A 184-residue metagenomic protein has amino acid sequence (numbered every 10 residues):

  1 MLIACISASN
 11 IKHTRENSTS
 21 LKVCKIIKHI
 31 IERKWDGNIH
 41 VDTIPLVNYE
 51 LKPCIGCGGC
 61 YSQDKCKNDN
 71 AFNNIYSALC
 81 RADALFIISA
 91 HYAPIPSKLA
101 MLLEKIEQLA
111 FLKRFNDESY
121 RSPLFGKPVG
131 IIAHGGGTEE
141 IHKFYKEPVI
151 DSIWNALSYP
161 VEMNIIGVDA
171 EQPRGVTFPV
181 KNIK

Functional and structural regions predicted by a protein language model:
M1, K34, I141, I153-K184: Glycine-rich phosphate/pyrophosphate-binding loop and the adjoining helix
M1-L112, N116, Q172-P173: N-terminal beta1-alpha1-beta2 submodule of the flavodoxin-like/Rossmannoid cofactor-binding fold
T14, S18, E140-F144, I183-K184: Charge-dense, low-complexity intrinsically disordered segments
K22, L109, Y145-D151, K184: Well-ordered, non-membrane alpha-helical segments in soluble/globular domains
G37, G56-G59, A84, G126 (+4 more regions): Residue-identity detector for glycine
L102-L103, L109, G126, T177-K181: Short amphipathic alpha-helical patches
F115-G167: Short, glycine-/small-residue-rich phosphate/pyrophosphate-handling segment
